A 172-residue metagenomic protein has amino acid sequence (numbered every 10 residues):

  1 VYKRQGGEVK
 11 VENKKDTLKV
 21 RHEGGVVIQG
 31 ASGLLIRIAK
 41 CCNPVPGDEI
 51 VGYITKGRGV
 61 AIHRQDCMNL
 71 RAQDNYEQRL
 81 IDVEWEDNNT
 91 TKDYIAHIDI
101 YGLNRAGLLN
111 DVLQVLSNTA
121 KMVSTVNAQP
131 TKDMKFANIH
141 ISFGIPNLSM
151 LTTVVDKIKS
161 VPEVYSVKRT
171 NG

Functional and structural regions predicted by a protein language model:
K3-L109, A128-Q129, M134, S142 (+3 more regions): N-terminal non-catalytic structural scaffold regions of very large proteins
Q78, N118-M122, K159-S166: A common structural junction motif
V112-A120, Q129: Short alpha-helical elements within RNA-binding folds
K121, M134-F136: A cross-taxa feature marking solvent-exposed loop/turn segments within ectodomains of secreted and single-pass membrane
